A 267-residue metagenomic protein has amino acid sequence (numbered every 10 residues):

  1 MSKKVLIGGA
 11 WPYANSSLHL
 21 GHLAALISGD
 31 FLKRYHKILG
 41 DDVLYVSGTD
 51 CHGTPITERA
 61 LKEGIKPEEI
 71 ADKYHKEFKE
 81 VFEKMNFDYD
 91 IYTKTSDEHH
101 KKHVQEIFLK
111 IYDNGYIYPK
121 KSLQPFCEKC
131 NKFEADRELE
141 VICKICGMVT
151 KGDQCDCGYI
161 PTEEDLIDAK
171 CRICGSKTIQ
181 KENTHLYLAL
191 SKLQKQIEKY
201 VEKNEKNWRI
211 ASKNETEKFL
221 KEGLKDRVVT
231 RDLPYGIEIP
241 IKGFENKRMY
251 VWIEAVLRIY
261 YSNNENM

Functional and structural regions predicted by a protein language model:
S2-G40, L44-S47, H99-K102, K170-M267: Structured secondary-structure scaffolds
S2-K120, E128-K132, K144, K199: N-terminal Rossmann-like or analogous alpha/beta NTP/dinucleotide-binding catalytic cores that position adenine
N15, A60-L61, E83, D90 (+8 more regions): Generic signal for short, ordered secondary-structure residues within or immediately flanking folded domains
L20, T57-E58, M148, D156 (+1 more regions): Short, solvent-exposed loop/turn and secondary-structure capping segments
E68-Y74, L109-F126, E138-G152, T230-I239 (+1 more regions): Short, Lys/Arg-enriched charge-dense amphipathic segments
F82, N86, Y116, K151 (+2 more regions): Residue-level signal for secondary-structure boundary elements
F82-K84, E163, G175, V251: Intrinsically disordered, low-complexity regions
G115-Y187: Cys/His-rich short segments
